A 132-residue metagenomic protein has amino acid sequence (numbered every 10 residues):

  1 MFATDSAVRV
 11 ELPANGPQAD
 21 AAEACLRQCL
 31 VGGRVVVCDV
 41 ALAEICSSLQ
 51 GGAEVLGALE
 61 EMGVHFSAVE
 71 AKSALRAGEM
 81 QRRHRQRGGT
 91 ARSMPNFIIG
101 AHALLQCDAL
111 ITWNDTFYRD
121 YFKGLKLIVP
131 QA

Functional and structural regions predicted by a protein language model:
M1, G100-A132: Acidic, PIN/NYN-like endoribonuclease modules and their adjacent C-terminal/linker elements
M1-V37, C46-E61, I128: Short, well-structured N-terminal submotif of metal-dependent ribonuclease cores
T4-D5, V37-C38, R92-S93, N114 (+1 more regions): Histidine- and aromatic-rich ligand-binding microenvironments
V8, A41, S73, I98-I99 (+1 more regions): Alpha-helix capping/helix-boundary segments
P13, L42, R85-G88: Short, contiguous strand/loop micro-motifs
A19, L42-A43, G52, A74 (+1 more regions): Alpha-helix N-cap/helix-start and coil->helix boundary motif
E44-I45, E54, R76, D120-Y121: Phosphate- and divalent-cation-binding pockets in alpha/beta enzyme and binding domains that engage nucleotide-derived
H65-W113: Active-site neighborhoods of divalent-metal-dependent phosphate/nucleic-acid chemistry enzymes
